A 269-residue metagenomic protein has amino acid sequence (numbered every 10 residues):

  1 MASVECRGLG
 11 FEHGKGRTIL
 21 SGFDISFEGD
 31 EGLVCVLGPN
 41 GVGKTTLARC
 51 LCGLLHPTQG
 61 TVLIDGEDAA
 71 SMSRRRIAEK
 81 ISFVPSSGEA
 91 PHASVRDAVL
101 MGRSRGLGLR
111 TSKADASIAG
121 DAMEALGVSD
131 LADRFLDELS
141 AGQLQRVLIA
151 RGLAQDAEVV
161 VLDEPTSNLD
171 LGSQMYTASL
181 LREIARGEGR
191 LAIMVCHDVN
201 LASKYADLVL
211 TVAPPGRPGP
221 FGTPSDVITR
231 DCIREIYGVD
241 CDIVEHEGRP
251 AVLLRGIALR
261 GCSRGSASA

Functional and structural regions predicted by a protein language model:
M1-C6, G10-D30, S71-S73: A short, flexible loop at the N-terminus of ABC-type nucleotide-binding domains that lies
E28, G60-D68, I77: Conserved ABC transporter NBD signature motif
C52: Helix-to-loop junction immediately C-terminal to a conserved catalytic motif
L100, A114-L131: Conserved ABC ATPase "signature" region
F135-L139, Q143: Conserved ABC ATPase signature
V160-E164: Catalytic Walker B motif of ABC-type/P-loop ATPase nucleotide-binding domains
R230, R234-A269: ABC ATPase nucleotide-binding domains
